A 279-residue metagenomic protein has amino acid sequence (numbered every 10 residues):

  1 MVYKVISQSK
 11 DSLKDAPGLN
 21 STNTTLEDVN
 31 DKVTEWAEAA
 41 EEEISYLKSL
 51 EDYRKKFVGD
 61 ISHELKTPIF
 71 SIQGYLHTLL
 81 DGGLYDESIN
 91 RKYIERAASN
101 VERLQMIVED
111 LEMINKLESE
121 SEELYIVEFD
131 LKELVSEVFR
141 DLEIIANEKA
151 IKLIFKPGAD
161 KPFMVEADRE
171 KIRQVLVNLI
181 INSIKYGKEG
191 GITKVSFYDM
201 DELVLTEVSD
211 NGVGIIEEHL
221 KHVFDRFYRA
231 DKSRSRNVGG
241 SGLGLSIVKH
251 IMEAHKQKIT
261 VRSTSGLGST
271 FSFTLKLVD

Functional and structural regions predicted by a protein language model:
S99-I107: Short alpha-helical segment of the dimerization/phosphotransfer core of two-component systems
S119-L124, P162-A167: Conserved micro-motifs of the catalytic ATP-binding
Y125-R140, L153: A conserved beta-strand-to-alpha-helix junction within the catalytic ATP-binding
S183-I184: Short helix-loop "hinge" at the ATP-lid/N-box region of the Bergerat-fold HATPase_c
G190-E202: Short beta-strand/loop element within the Bergerat-fold HATPase_c
I215-F227, K249: Short conserved segment of the HATPase_c
K256-Q257: Conserved glycine-rich
